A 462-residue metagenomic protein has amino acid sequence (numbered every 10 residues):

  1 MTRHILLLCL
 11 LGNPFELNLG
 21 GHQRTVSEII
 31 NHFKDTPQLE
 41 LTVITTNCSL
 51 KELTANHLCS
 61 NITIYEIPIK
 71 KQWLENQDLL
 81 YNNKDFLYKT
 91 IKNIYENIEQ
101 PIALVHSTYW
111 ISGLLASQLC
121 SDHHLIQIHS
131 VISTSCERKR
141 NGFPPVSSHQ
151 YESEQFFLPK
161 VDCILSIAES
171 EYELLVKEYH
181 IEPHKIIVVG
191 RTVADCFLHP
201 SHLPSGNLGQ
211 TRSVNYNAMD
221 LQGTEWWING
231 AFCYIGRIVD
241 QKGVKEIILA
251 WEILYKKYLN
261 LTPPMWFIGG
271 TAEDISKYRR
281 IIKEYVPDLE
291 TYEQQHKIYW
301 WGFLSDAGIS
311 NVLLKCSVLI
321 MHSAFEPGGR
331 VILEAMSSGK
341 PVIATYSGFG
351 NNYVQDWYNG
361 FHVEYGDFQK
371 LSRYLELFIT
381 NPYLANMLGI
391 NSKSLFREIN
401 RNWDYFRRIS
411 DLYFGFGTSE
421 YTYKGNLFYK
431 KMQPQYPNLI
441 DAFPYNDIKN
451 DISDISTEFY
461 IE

Functional and structural regions predicted by a protein language model:
M1-I62, Q433-Q435, D441-P444, K449 (+1 more regions): N-terminal subdomain of nucleotide-sugar transferases
N47, E52, F156-Q210, I281: A short, active-site helix/loop in glycosyltransferases that binds the activated sugar's phosphate group
N215-K242, I248-W251, W266: Conserved donor-binding/catalytic core segment of Leloir-type glycosyltransferases
G269, K277-A307: Nucleotide-activated donor-binding/catalytic signature segment of Leloir-type glycosyltransferases, i.e., the conserved
F303-L304, N311-C316: Short alpha-helical donor nucleotide-sugar binding micro-motif in glycosyltransferases
A324: Aromatic "clamp/platform" in nucleotide-sugar-dependent glycosyltransferases that forms part of the donor/acceptor
I332, P341-A344: Short hydrophobic beta-strand element within catalytic cores of glycosyltransferases and related nucleotide-activated
Y346-W357, F361-H362: Short acidic/histidine- and often glycine-rich active-site loop of Leloir-type glycosyltransferases that engages
